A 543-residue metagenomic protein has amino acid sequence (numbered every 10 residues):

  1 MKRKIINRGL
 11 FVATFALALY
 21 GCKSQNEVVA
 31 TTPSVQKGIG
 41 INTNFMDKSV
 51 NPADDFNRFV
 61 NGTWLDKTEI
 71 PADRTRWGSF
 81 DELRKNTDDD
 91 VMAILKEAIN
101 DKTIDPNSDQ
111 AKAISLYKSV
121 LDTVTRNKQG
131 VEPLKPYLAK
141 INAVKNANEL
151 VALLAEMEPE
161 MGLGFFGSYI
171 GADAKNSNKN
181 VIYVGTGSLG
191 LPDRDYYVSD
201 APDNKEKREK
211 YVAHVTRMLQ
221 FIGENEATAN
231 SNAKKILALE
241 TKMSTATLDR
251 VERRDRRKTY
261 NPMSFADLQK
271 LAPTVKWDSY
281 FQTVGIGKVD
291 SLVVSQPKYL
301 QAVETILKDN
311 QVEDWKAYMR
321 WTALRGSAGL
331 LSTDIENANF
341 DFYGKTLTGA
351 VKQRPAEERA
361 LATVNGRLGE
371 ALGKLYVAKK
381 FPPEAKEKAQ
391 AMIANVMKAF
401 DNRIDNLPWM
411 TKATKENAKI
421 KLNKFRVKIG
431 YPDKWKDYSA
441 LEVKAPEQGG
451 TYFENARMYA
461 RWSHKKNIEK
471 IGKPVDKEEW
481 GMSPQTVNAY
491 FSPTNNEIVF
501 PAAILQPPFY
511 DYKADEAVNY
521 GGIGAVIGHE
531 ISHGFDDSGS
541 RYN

Functional and structural regions predicted by a protein language model:
K2-L10: Bacterial N-terminal signal peptides that target proteins for export
L10, T32, I236, L271-T274 (+6 more regions): Intrinsically disordered, low-complexity linker/terminal regions across diverse proteins
L19-G21: C-terminal motif of bacterial Sec signal peptides marking the signal peptidase cleavage site
K23-V29: Bacterial lipoprotein signal-peptidase II cleavage site
T32-V35, N51-D54, F59-L121: Active-site-surrounding "flap" and adjacent substrate/cofactor-binding loops of secreted or lumenal enzymes, prototyped
D55-F59, V181-Y183, E497-P501, G534: Structural recognition of the beta-strand scaffold that forms the well-ordered cores of secreted hydrolase catalytic
D73-L95, A227-A246, N519-G524: Short secondary-structure subsegments characteristic of cysteine-rich extracellular domains
A98-A391, N395: Noncatalytic, helix-rich "gating/capping" subdomain that lines the substrate-entry/channel surface of large enzyme
